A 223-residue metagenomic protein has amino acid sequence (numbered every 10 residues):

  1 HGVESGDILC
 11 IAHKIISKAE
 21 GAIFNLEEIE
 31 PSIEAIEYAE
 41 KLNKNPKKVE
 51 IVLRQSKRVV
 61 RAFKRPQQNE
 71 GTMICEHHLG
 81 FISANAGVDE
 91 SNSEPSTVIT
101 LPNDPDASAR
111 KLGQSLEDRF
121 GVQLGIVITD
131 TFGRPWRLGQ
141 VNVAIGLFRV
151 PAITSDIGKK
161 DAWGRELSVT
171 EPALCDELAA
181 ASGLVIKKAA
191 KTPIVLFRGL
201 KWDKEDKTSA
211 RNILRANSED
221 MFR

Functional and structural regions predicted by a protein language model:
H1-R223: N-terminal and secondary-structure boundary signal
